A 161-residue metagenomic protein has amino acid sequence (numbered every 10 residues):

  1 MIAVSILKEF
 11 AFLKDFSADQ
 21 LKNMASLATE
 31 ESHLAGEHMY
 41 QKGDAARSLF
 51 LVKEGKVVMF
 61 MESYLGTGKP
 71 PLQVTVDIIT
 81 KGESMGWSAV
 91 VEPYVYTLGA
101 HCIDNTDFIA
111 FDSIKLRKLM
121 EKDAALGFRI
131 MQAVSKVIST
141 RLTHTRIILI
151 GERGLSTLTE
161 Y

Functional and structural regions predicted by a protein language model:
M1-Y161: Cytosolic regulatory regions built on CNB/CRP/Popeye-like sensor folds
